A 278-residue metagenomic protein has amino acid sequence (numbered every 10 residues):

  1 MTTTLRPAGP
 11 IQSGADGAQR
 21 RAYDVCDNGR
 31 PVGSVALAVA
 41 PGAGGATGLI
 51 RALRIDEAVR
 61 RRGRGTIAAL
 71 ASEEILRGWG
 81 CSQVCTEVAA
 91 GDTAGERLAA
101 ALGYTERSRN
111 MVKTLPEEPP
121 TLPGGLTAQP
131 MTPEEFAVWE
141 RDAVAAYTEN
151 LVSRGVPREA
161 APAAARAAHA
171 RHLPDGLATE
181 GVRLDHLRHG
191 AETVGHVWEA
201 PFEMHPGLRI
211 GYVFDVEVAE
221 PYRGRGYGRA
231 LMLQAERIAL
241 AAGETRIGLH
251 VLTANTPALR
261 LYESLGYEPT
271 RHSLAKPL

Functional and structural regions predicted by a protein language model:
M1-G14, R109-E134, R154: Conserved N-terminal entry element of GNAT/NAT acetyltransferase domains
T2-A46, R51-A52, R141-N150, R158-R209 (+2 more regions): Acetyl-CoA-dependent GNAT
I50, S72-L76, V213, Q234-A235 (+3 more regions): Short hydrophobic clusters on alpha-helical segments that form packing/core surfaces in small helical domains
I50-R62, V88-A90, V213-R223: A short, internal acetyl-CoA/4′-phosphopantetheine-binding micro-motif in the GNAT/acyltransferase core
V59, G63-A71, Y222, G226-L231: Conserved acetyl-CoA pyrophosphate-binding loop and the N-cap/start of the following alpha-helix in GNAT-like
T66, A90-S108, R229, T253-R271: Conserved active-site alpha-helix within GNAT-family acetyltransferase domains
L76-A89, A239-H250: Conserved GNAT acetyl-CoA-binding A-motif
Q83-G125: Hydrophobic alpha-helical segments and helix pairs
